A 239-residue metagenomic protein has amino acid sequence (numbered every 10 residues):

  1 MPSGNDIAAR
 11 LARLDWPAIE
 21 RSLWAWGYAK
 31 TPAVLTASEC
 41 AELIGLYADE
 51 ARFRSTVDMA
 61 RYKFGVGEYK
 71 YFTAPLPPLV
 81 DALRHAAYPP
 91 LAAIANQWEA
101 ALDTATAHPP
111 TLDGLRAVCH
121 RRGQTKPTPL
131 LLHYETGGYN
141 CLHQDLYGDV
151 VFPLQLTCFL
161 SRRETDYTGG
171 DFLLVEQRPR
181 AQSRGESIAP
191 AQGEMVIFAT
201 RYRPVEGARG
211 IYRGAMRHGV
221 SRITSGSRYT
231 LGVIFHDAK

Functional and structural regions predicted by a protein language model:
M1-Q155, L160-K239: Fe(II)/2-oxoglutarate oxygenase catalytic core
